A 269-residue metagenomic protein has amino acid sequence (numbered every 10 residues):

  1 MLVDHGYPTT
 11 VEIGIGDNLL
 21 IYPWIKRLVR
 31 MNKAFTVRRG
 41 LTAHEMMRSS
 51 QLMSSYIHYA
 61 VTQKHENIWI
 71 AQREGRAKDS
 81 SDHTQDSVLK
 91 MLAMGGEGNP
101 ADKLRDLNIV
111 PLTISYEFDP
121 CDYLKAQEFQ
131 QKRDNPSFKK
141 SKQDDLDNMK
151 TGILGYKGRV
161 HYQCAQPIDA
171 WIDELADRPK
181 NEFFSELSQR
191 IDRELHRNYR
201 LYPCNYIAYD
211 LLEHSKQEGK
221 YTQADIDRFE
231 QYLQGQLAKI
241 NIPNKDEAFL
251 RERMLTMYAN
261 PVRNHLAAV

Functional and structural regions predicted by a protein language model:
M1-K26, Q51-I68, E74-V269: Membrane-interfacial terminal anchoring regions of lipid-handling membrane enzymes
Y7, K33-A34: Short aromatic/hydrophobic-glycine micro-motifs
F35-L41: Short acidic-hydrophobic, aromatic-tinged amphipathic segments that line or gate anion-handling sites
H44: Extended, Lys/Arg-enriched charged tracts that mediate electrostatic binding to polyanionic substrates
